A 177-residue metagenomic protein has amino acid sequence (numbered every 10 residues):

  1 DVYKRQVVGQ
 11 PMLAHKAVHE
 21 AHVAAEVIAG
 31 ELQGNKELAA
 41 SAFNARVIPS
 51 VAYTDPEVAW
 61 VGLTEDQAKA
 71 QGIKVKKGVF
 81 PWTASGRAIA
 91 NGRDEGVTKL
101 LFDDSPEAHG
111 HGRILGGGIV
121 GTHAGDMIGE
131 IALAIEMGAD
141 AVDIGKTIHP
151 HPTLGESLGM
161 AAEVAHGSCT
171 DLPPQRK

Functional and structural regions predicted by a protein language model:
D1-Y3: Short, small-residue-biased leader/transition segments that mark boundaries at the very start of proteins
G9, A29-G30, F102, E136: Residues at helix-coil transition
G9-H15: An anion/pyrophosphate-binding glycine-rich loop and adjacent beta-alpha core in soluble alpha-beta enzymes
H15-A42, K74, M137: Internal hydrophobic alpha-helix adjacent to the cofactor/substrate pocket in enzyme cavities
Q33-E57: Flexible, acidic loop-helix segments that line cofactor/substrate-binding pockets
I48, Y53-K177: Flexible, glycine-rich terminal cap/loop adjacent to redox cofactors in electron-transfer oxidoreductases
